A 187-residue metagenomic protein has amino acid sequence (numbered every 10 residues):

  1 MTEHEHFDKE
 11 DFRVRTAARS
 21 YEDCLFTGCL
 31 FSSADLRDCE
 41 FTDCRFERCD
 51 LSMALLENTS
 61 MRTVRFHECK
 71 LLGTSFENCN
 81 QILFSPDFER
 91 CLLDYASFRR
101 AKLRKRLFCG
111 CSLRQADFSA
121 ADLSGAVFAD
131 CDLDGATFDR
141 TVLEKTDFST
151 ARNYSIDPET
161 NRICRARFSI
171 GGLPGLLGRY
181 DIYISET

Functional and structural regions predicted by a protein language model:
M1-T187: Tandem repeat scaffolds
